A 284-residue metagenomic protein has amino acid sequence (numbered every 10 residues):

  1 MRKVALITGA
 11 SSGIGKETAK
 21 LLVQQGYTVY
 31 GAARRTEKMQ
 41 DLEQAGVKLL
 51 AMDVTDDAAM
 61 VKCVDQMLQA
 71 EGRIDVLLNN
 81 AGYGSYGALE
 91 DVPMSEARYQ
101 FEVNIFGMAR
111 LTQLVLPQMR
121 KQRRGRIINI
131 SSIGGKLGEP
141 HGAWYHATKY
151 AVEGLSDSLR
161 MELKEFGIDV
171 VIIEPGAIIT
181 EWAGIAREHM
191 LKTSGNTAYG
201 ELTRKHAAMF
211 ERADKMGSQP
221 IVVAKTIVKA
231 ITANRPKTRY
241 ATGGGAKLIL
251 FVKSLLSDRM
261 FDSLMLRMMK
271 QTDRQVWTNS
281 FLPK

Functional and structural regions predicted by a protein language model:
S11-S12: Conserved glycine-rich cofactor-binding loop
M52-K62, M94-S95: The beta1-alpha1 cofactor-binding region of Rossmann-like NAD(H)/NADP(H)-dependent oxidoreductases
Q66-N79, S85: A glycine-rich helix->loop->beta "capping" turn within Rossmann-like NAD(P)(H)-dependent oxidoreductase domains
A88-L89, E96-R98: Substrate-binding pocket helix/loop in short-chain dehydrogenase/reductase
T112, T148-A151: Active-site helix of classical SDR
S132: Residue(s) in the substrate-gating loop at a strand-loop-helix junction that position the organic substrate next
E165-D214: C-terminal beta-strand-loop-alpha-helix "lid" module of Rossmann-like NAD(P)-dependent dehydrogenases
